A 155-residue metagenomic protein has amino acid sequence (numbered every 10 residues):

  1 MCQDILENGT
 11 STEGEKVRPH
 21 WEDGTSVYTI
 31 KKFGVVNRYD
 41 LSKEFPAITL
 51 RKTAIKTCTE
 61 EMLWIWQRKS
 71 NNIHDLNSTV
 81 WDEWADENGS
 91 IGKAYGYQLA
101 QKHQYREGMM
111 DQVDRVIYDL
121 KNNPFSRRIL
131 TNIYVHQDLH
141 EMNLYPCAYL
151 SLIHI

Functional and structural regions predicted by a protein language model:
M1-I153: Terminal, non-catalytic protein-protein interaction segments that mediate quaternary/complex assembly
